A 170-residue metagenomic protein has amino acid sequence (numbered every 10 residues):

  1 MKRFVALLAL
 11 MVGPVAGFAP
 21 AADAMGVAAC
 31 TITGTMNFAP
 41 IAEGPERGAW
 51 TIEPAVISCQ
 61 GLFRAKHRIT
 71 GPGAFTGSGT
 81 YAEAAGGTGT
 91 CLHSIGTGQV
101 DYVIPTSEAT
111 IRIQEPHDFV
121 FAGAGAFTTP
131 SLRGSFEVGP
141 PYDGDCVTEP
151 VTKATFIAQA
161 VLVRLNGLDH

Functional and structural regions predicted by a protein language model:
M1-A24: Secretory targeting and sorting signals
F18, A24, E53, A84-A85 (+1 more regions): Processing junctions and N-termini across compartments
M25-I41: Short N-terminal segments immediately surrounding and downstream of signal-peptide cleavage
A28, I57-S58, G89, D143-T148: Extracellular secreted precursors and ectodomains with disulfide-bonded cysteine-rich loops/domains
F38-R133: Predominantly extracellular/secreted and cell-surface proteins with exposed, flexible low-complexity segments
S131-H170: Extracellularly exposed regions in secreted/surface proteins, prominently low-complexity, repeat-rich
